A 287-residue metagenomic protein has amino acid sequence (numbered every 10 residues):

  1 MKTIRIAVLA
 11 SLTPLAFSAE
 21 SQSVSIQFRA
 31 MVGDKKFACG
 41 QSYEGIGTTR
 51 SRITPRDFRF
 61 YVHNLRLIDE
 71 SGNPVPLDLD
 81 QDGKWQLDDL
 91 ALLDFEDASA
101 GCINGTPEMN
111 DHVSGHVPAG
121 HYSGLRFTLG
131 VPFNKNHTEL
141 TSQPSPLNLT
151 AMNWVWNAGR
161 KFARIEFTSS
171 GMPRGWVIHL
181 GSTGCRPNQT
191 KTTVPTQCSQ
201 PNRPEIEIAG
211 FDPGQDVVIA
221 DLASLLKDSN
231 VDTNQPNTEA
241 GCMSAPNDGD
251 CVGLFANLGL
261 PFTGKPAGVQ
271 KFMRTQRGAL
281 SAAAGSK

Functional and structural regions predicted by a protein language model:
M1, S18-E20: Basic/polar N-terminal segments that are highly enriched at the extreme N-terminus, encompassing both cleavable
M1-V8: Bacterial N-terminal signal peptides that target proteins for export
I6, E20-Q22: Elongated, non-catalytic scaffold/linker segments and compositionally distinctive motifs
A10-S18: Hydrophobic h-region of N-terminal signal peptides that target proteins for export in Gram-negative bacteria
Q22-K287: A short, solvent-exposed, low-complexity linear motif enriched for acidic/polar residues with Pro/Gly/Ser/Thr
